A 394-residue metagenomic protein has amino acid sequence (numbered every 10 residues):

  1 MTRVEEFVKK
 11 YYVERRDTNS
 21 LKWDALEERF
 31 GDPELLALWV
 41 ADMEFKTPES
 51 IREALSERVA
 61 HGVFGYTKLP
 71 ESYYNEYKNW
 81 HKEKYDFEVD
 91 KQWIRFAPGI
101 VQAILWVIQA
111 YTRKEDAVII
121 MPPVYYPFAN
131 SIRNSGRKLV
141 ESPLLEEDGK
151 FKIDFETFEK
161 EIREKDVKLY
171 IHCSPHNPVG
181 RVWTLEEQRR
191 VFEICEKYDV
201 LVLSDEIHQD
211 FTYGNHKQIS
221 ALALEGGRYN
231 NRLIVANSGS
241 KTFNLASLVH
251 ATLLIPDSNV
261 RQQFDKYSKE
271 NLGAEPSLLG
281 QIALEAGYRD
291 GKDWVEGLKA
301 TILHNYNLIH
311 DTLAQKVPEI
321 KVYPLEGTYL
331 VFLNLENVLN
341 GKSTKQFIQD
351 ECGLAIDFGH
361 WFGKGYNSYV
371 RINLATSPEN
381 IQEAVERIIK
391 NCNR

Functional and structural regions predicted by a protein language model:
T2-G99, W106, R394: N-terminal small-domain helix-loop-helix segment of the aminotransferase-like
L38, L55, Y77, I94 (+13 more regions): Generic structural signal for small/hydrophobic residues in well-ordered secondary structure, especially within
E53-A54, G226-L303, D311-T312, C392: Conserved core segment of the aminotransferase class I/II
A110-I132, E159: Conserved PLP-anchoring active-site segment centered on the Schiff-base-forming lysine
D116, R137, K197-V200, N230-N231: A short helix->loop->beta-strand "cap" motif at the edges of active sites that frequently abuts
L145-H216: Active-site phosphate-binding strand-loop segment of PLP-dependent enzymes
E285, T301-H310, V322-L335: Conserved glycine-rich beta-strand-loop-beta hairpin in the small C-terminal domain of fold type I
V338, F347-I356, F362-R394: PLP-dependent enzyme catalytic core of the Aspartate aminotransferase-like
